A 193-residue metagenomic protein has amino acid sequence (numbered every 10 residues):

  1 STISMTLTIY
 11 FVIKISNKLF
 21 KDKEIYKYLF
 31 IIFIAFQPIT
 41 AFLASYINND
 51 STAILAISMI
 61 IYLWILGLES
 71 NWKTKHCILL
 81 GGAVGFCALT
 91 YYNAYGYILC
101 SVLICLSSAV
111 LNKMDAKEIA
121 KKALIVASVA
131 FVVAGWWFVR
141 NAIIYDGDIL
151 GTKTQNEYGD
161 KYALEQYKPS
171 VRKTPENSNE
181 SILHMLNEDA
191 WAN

Functional and structural regions predicted by a protein language model:
T2-F20, M59: Transmembrane-helix motifs of polytopic, lipid-linked glycan transferases
F11, T52-S70, G82-V84: Specific aromatic-rich, kink-prone transmembrane helix
V12-F36, I54: Transmembrane-helix signature of polytopic, membrane-embedded enzymes that assemble or transfer cell-envelope glycans
N17-E24, I60-H76, A109-L111: Membrane-interface transmembrane helices that cradle and orient dolichyl/undecaprenyl
I39-T52: Short acidic/glycine- and proline-prone juxtamembrane loop motifs at membrane-interface regions of multi-pass membrane
L66-E69, Y97-F131, I143-I144, T154: Perimembrane helix-loop-helix junctions
H76-Y92: Membrane-interface alpha helices of multi-pass inner-membrane proteins
K121-N193: Membrane-lumen/periplasm interface segments of specific transmembrane helices in polyprenyl phosphate-linked
